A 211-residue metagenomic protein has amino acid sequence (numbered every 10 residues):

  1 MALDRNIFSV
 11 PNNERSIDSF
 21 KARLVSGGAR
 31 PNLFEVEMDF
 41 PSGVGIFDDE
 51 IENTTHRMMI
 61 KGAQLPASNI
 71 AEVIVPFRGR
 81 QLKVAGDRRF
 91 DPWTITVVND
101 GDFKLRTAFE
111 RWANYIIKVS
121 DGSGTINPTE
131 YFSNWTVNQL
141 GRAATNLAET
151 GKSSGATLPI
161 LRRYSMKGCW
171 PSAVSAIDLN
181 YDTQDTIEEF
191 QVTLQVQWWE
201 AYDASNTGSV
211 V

Functional and structural regions predicted by a protein language model:
M1-V211: Glycine-rich, low-complexity intrinsically disordered segments
